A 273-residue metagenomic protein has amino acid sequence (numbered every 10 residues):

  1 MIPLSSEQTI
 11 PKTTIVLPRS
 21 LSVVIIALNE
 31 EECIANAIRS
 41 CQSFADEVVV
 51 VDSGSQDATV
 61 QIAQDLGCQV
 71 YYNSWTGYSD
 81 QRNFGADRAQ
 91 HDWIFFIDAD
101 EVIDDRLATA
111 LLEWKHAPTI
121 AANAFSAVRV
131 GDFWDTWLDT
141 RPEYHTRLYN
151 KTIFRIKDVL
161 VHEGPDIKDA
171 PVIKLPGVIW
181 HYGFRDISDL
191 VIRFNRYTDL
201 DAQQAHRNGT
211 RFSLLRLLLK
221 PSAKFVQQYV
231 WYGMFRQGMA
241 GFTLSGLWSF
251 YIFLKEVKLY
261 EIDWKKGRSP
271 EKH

Functional and structural regions predicted by a protein language model:
M1-S40: N-proximal low-complexity "stem/linker" segments adjacent to membrane-targeting elements
I2-S6, N83-A86, W93, I97 (+2 more regions): Catalytic-site signature of metal-activated, phosphate-bearing donor transferases, centered on the GT-A/GT-A-like
S20, D46-E47: Residues at the starts of beta-strands that form the adenosine-phosphate
E32-A35, D57-L66, R106: Acidic helix N-cap motif at the loop->helix transition within catalytic regions of sugar-transfer enzymes
S40, D52-Q61, W75, D98: A conserved acidic beta->alpha catalytic loop
F44, D65-G67, Y144, K168: Short, structured coil segments at secondary-structure junctions
V49, Y71: Conserved beta-strand positions in the Rossmann-like core of class I SAM-dependent methyltransferases
S74-A89: Glycine-rich, basic loop-to-helix element that forms the pyrophosphate-binding segment of sugar-nucleotide handling
